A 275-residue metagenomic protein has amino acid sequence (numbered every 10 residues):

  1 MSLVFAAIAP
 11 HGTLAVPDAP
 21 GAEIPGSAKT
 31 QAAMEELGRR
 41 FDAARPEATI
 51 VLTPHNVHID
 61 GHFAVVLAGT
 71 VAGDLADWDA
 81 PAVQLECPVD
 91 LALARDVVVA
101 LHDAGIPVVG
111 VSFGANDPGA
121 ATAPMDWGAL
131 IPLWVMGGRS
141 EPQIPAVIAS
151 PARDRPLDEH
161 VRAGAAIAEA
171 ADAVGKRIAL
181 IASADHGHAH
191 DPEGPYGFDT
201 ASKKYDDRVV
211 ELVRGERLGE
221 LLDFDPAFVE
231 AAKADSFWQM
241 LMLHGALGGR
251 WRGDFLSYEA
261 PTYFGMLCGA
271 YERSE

Functional and structural regions predicted by a protein language model:
M1-E47, H58-A165, G194-E275: Flexible, D/E/H-enriched segments
E47-T53, A149, K176-A184: Beta-strand elements within well-structured catalytic alpha/beta cores of enzymes that handle phosphate/sulfate esters
H55-V57, H186-G187: Catalytic metal-binding/acid-base residues of hydrolase active sites
I59, A165-D172, I178: Non-transmembrane, aqueous-exposed alpha-helical and coiled segments at domain scale
G138-S140, A170-A173: Short, conserved, surface-exposed binding loops centered on an aromatic residue
I178, H186-A189, G194: A structural signal for small-residue-enriched, beta-sheet-centric alpha/beta enzyme cores and oligomeric scaffold folds
